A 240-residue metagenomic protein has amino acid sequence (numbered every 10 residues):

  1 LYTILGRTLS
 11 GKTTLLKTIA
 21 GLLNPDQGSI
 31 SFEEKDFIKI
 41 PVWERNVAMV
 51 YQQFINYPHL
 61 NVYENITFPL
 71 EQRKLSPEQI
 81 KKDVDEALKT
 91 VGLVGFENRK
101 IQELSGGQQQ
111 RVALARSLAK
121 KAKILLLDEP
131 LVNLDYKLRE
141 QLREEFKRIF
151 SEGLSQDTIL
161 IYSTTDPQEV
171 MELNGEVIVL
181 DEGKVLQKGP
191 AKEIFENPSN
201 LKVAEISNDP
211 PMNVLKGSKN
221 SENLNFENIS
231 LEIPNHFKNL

Functional and structural regions predicted by a protein language model:
L5-R7: The feature captures the beta-strand-to-loop junction immediately N-terminal to the Walker
S10, V47-M49, F54-E64: Conserved catalytic motifs of ABC-family nucleotide-binding domains
T13-L16, V112: ABC ATPase nucleotide-binding domain helices that frame the ATP-binding cleft
A20: Helix-to-loop junction immediately C-terminal to a conserved catalytic motif
D26-S29, E182: Conserved coupling/switch loops of ABC nucleotide-binding domains, chiefly the family-specific signature
G28-D36: Conserved ABC transporter NBD signature motif
N46, N61-S199: ABC ATPase nucleotide-binding domains
S199-L240: ATPase nucleotide-binding modules
